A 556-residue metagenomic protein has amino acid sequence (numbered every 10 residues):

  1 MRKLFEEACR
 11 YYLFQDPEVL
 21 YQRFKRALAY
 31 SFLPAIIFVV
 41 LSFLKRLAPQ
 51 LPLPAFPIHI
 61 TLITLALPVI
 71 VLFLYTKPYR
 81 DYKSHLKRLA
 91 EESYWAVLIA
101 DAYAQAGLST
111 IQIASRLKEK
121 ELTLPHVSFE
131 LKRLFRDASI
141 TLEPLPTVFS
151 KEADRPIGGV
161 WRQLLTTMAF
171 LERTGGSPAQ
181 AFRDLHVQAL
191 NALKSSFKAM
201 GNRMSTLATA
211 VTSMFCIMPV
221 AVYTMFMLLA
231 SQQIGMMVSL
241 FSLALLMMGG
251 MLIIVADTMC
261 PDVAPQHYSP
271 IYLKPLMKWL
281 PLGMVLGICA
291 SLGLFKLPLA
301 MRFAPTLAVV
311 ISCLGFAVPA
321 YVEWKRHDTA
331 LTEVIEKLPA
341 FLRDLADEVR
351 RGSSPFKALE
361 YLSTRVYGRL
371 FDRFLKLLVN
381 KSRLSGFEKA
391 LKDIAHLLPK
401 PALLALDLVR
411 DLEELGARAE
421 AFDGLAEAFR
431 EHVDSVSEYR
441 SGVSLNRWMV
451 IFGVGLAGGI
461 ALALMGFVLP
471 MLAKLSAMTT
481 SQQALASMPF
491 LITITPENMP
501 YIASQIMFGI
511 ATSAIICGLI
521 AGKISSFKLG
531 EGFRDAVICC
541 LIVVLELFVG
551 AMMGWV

Functional and structural regions predicted by a protein language model:
M1-P57, F73-L86, D257-L307, I311-I335 (+1 more regions): Membrane-interfacial amphipathic helices
M1-Q15, V97-L117, E143-N202, L207-M214 (+5 more regions): Hydrophobic alpha-helical segments characteristic of transmembrane helices
K25-K45, T64-L72, S195-A256, G283-I288 (+3 more regions): Bilayer-spanning, highly hydrophobic alpha-helical transmembrane segments
L53-A153, P281-L282, I288-A395, L404-R410 (+2 more regions): Juxtamembrane/interface alpha-helical elements of multi-pass membrane proteins
F182, A244-S269: Juxtamembrane segments at transmembrane-helix boundaries in multi-pass signal-transduction membrane proteins
F548-V556: Juxtamembrane boundary at the C-terminal end of a transmembrane helix
